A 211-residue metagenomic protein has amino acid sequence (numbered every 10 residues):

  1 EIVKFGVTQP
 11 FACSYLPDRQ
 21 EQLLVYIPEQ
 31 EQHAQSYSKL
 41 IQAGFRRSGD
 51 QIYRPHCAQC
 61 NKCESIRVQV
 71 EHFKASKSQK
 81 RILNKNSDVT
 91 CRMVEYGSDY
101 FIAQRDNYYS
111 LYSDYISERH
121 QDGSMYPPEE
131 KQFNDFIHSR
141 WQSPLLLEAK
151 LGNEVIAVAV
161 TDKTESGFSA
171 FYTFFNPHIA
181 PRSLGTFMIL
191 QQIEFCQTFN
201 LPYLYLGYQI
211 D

Functional and structural regions predicted by a protein language model:
E1-F101, Y203-D211: Terminal substrate-recognition subdomain of acyl/acetyltransferases
F5-P10, R19-Q42, R46-S48, N107 (+4 more regions): Acyl-donor binding region in acyl/amide transferases
S48-C60, S65-P181: A conserved beta-strand-loop-helix scaffold within acyl/acetyltransferase catalytic domains
